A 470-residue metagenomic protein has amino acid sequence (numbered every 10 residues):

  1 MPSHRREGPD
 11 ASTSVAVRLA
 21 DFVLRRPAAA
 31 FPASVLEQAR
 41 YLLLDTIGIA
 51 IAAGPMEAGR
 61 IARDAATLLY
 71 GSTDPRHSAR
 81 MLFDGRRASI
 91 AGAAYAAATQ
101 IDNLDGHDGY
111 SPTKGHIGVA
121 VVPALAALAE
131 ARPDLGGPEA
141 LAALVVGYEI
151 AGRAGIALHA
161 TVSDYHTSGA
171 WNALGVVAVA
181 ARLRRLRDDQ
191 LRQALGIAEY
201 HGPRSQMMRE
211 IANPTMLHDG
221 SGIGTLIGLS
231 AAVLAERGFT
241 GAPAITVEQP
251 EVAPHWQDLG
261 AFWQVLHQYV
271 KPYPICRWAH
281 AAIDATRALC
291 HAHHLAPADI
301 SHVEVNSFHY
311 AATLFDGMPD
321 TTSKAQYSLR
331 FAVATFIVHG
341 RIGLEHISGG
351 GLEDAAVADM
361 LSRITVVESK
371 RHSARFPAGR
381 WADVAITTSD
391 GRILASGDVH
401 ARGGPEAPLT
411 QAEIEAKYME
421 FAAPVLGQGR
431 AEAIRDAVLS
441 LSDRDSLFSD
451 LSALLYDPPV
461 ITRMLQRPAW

Functional and structural regions predicted by a protein language model:
M1-G115, R209, N213-L226, V233-W470: Terminal-appendage/accessory-domain detector
L36, R40, L44, V121 (+3 more regions): Hydrophobic face of alpha-helices
Q38-Y41, H116, A120, A140 (+2 more regions): Hydrophobic alpha-helical transmembrane segments of integral membrane proteins, especially multi-pass transporters
A52-A53, L125-R132, V177-L183, A231-L234 (+2 more regions): Well-ordered alpha-helical scaffold segments within catalytic/enzyme domains
A98-A154: Hydrophobic alpha-helical hairpins/lids featuring a short glycine-rich hinge
I101, A120-V122, A127, E149-I150 (+3 more regions): Short connector loops/turns at beta-strand edges and beta->alpha or beta->beta junctions
V119-A127, W171, G175-V179, A281-D284 (+1 more regions): Short amphipathic alpha-helical face segments that pack within enzyme cores and frequently flank/anchor catalytic
E130-G224, S230, A244: Glycine-rich, mobile lid/loop segments that gate access to catalytic sites or pores
